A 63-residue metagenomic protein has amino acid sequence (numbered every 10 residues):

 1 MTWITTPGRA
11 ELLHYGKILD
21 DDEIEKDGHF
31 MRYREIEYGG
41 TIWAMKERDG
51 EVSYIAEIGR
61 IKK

Functional and structural regions predicted by a protein language model:
M1-T2, G59-K63: Short intrinsically disordered terminal tails
W3-T6, I36: A short beta-strand micro-motif
A10-A56: Acidic, low-complexity, intrinsically disordered interaction modules
